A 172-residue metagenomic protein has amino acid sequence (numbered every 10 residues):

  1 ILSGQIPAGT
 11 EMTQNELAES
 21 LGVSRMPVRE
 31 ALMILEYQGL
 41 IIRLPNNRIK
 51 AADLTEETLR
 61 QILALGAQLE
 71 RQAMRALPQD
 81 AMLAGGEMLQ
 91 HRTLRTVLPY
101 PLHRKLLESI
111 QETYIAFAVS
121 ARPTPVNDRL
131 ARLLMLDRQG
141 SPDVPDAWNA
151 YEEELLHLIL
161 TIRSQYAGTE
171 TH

Functional and structural regions predicted by a protein language model:
I1-R75, A167-H172: Short linear motifs at protein or domain termini
A8-T10, L44, H103-L107, P145: Short, hydrophobic secondary-structure boundary micro-motifs
Q38, A51-E112, L136-P142: All-alpha effector-binding/dimerization core of bacterial HTH-type transcriptional repressors
R43, E87, V126-R129: N-terminal alpha-helical segment
Q111, A116-S120: Eukaryote-biased recognition of C-terminal alpha-helical segments
V119-H172: C-terminal all-alpha effector/ligand-binding and dimerization domain of prokaryotic HTH-type transcriptional repressors
